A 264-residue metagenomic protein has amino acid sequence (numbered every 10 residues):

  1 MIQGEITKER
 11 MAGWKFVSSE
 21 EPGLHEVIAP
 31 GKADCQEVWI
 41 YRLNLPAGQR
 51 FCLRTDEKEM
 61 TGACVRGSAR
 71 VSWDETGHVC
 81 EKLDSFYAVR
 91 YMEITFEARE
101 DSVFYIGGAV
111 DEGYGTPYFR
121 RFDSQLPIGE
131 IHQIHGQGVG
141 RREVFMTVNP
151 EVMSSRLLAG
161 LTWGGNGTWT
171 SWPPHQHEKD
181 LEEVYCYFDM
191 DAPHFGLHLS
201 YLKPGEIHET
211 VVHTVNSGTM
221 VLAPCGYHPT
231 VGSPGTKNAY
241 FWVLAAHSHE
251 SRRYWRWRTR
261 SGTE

Functional and structural regions predicted by a protein language model:
M1-C35, A109, Y114-G165: A short, N-terminal "cap"/entry segment at the start of jelly-roll beta-barrel domains of the cupin/DSBH fold
P22-A29, W39-D56, L161-L181: Conserved short histidine dyad/triad with adjacent acidic residue
C35-I40, Q49-S85, R90-I94: N-terminal functional module of multi-domain proteins
F51-L53, V71-S72, C80, A88 (+7 more regions): Short beta-strand His + acidic residue motifs that chelate non-heme Fe in jelly-roll/DSBH and cupin folds
L53-D74, K179-S217: Glycine- and acidic-residue-biased ligand/ion/polar-headgroup-sensing regions
W73-E93, K203-C225, T230: Short acidic-glycine-tyrosine-enriched beta hairpin
D101-V144, L199-S200, P234, F241-E264: Double-stranded beta-helix
E143-I207: A mid-sequence, solvent-exposed acidic-amphipathic segment
